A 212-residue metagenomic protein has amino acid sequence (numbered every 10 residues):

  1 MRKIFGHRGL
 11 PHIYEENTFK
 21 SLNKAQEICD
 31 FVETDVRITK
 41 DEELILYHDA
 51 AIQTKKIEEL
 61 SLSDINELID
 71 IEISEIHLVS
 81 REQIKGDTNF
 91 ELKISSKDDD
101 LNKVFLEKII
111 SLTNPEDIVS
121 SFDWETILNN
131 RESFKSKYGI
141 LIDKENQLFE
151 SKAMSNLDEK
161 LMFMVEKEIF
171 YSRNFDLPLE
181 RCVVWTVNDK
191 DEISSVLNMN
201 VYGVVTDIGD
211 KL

Functional and structural regions predicted by a protein language model:
M1-L212: Phosphate-group recognition and catalysis centered on beta-loop-alpha active-site segments
